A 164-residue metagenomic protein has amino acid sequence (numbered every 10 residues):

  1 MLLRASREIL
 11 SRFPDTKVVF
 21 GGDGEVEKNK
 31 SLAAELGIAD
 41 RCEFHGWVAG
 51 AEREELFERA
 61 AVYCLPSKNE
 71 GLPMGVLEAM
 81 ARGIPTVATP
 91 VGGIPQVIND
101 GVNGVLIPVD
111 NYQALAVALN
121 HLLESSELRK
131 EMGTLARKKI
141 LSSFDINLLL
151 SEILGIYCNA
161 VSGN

Functional and structural regions predicted by a protein language model:
K17-K30, G46: Glycosyltransferase donor-sugar binding loop
K30-V48: Nucleotide-activated donor-binding/catalytic signature segment of Leloir-type glycosyltransferases, i.e., the conserved
W47-V48, E55-A60: Short alpha-helical donor nucleotide-sugar binding micro-motif in glycosyltransferases
E54, P73, L77-A81, P95-Q96 (+1 more regions): Short alpha-helical segment that forms part of, or immediately flanks, the ligand-binding pocket in carbohydrate-active
K68: Aromatic "clamp/platform" in nucleotide-sugar-dependent glycosyltransferases that forms part of the donor/acceptor
P85-A88: Short hydrophobic beta-strand element within catalytic cores of glycosyltransferases and related nucleotide-activated
D100-G101, V105-Y112, H121-S126: Conserved acidic donor-binding segment of nucleotide-sugar-dependent glycosyltransferases
A114, H121, L128-S142, L149-G155: A short, well-ordered alpha-helix in the C-terminal region of glycosyltransferases
